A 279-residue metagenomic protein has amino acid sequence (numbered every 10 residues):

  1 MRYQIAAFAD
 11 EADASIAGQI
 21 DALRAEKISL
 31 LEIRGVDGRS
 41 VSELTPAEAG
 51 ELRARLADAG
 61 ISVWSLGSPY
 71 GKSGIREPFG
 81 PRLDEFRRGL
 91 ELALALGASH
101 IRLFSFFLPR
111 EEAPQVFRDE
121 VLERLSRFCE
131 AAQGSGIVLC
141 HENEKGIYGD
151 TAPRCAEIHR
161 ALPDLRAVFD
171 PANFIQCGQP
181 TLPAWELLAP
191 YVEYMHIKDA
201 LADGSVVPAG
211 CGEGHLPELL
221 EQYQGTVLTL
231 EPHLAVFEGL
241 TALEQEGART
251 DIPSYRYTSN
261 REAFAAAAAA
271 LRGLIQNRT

Functional and structural regions predicted by a protein language model:
M1-A6, D13-S29, A57, A152-R166 (+1 more regions): Histidine-acidic metal/acid-base catalytic patches
M1-E11, L52-R53, A57, S62-P69: Mobile, glycine- and charge-enriched loop segments and immediately flanking short secondary-structure elements within
F8-A12, R34-V36, S68-G71, F106-L108 (+4 more regions): Active-site beta-loop-alpha junctions enriched in small/polar residues
A17-D21, R55-D58, I75-A167, Q176 (+2 more regions): Active-site acidic/histidine proton-transfer and metal-coordination neighborhood in alpha/beta enzyme cores
E32-L56, S105-A113: Glycine-rich, proline-tolerant flexible connector loops at the mouths of alpha/beta enzymes
D37-S40, K72-E77, P109-P114, Q176-G178 (+2 more regions): A short acidic, helix-capping loop that chelates divalent metal ions and anchors anionic groups
A47-A59, E123-A132, A184, E218-Q222: Catalytic-core regions built around general acid/base machinery
